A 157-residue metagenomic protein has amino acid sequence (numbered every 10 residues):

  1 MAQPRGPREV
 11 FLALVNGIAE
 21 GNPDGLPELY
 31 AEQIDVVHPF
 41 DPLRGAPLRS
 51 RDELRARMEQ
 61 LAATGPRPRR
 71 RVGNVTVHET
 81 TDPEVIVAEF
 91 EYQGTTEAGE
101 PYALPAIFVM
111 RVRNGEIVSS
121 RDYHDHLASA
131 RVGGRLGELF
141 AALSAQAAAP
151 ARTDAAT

Functional and structural regions predicted by a protein language model:
M1-E28, E32, E138-T157: Short, low-complexity N-terminal intrinsically disordered segments enriched in polar/charged residues
A2, G99-P101, A128-E138: A short acidic/glycine-rich loop-to-helix N-cap element
P4, D24-E84: A solvent-exposed, acidic/Ser-Thr-rich amphipathic alpha-helical stretch
L14, L26, I34, S50 (+4 more regions): Hydrophobic pocket/interface hotspot
V72-H78, E91-Q93, P105-M110: Hydrophobic/aromatic beta-strand elements that line small-molecule binding cavities or substrate pockets in beta-rich
D82-Y92: A short hydrophobic beta-strand element
V85, P105-G133: Short beta-strand edge/turn micro-motifs at domain boundaries
